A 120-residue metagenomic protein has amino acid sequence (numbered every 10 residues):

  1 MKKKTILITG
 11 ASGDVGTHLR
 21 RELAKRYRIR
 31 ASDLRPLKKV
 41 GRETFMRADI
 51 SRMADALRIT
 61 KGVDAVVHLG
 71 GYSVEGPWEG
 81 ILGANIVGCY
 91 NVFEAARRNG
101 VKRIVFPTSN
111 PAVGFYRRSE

Functional and structural regions predicted by a protein language model:
K4-R26: N-terminal Rossmann NAD(P)H-binding glycine-rich loop of SDR-like oxidoreductase domains
T9, S32, V66-L69, I104-N110: SDR active-site strand-loop-helix element
Y27-R35: Conserved glycine-rich Rossmann-like NAD(P)H-binding loop of the short-chain dehydrogenase/reductase
K39-R52: Rossmann-fold cofactor-recognition segment
F45, I81-A84, A96: A hydrophobic alpha-helix adjacent to the NAD(P)-binding/active-site core of NAD(P)-dependent oxidoreductases, strongly
I50-A84, V113-F115: NAD(P)H-binding glycine-rich loop region in Rossmannoid oxidoreductase-like domains and their noncatalytic homologs
R52, A65, G88-N91, R103: Conserved cofactor-binding/catalytic machinery of classical short-chain dehydrogenase/reductase
N91-E120: Conserved Rossmann-fold NAD(P)-dependent oxidoreductase catalytic core, especially the SDR/UDP-sugar
